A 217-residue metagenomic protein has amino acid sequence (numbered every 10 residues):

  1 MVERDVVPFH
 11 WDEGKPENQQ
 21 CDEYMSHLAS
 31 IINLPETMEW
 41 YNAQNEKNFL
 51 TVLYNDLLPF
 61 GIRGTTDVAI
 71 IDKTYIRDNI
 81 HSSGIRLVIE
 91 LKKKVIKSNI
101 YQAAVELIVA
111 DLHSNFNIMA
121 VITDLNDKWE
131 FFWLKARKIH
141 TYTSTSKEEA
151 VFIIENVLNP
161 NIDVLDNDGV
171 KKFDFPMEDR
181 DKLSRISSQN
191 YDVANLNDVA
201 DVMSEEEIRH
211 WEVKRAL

Functional and structural regions predicted by a protein language model:
M1-Y41, N167-L217: Charged, often low-complexity linker/regulatory segments
Q19, E23, R63, G84 (+1 more regions): Short, well-structured alpha-helical interface segments that form or flank functional binding sites
Y41-N79: Active-site metal-binding core of divalent-cation-utilizing nuclease and nuclease-like domains
R63-T65, R86, N117: Broad gene-expression machinery/nucleic-acid interaction feature
D67-R77, S83-K94, E106: Conserved catalytic cores of phosphodiester-cleaving nucleases, focusing on short active-site segments
K92-A150: Nucleic-acid nuclease catalytic cores
R137-E178, A194: C-terminal folded domains that constitute the principal catalytic or ligand-binding module of multi-domain proteins
